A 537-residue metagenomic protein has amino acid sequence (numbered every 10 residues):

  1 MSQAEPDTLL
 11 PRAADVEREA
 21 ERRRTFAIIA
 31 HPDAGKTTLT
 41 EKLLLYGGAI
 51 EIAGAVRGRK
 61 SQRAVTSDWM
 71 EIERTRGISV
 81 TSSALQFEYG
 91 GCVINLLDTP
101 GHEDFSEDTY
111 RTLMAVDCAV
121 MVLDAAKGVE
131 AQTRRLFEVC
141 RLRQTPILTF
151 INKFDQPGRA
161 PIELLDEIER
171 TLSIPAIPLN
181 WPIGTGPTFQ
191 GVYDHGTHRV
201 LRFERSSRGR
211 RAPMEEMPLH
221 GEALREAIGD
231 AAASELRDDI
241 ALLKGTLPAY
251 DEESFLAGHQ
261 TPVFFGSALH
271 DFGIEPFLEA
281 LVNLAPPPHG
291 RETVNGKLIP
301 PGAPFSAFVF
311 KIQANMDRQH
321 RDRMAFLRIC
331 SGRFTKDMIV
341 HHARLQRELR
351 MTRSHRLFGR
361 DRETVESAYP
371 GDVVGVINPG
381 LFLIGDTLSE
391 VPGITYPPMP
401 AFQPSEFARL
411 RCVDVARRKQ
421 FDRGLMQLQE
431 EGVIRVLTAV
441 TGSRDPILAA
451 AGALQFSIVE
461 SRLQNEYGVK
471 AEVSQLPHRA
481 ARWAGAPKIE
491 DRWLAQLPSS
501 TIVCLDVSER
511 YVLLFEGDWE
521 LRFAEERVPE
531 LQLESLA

Functional and structural regions predicted by a protein language model:
M1-A537: Structural and coupling elements of P-loop NTPases
